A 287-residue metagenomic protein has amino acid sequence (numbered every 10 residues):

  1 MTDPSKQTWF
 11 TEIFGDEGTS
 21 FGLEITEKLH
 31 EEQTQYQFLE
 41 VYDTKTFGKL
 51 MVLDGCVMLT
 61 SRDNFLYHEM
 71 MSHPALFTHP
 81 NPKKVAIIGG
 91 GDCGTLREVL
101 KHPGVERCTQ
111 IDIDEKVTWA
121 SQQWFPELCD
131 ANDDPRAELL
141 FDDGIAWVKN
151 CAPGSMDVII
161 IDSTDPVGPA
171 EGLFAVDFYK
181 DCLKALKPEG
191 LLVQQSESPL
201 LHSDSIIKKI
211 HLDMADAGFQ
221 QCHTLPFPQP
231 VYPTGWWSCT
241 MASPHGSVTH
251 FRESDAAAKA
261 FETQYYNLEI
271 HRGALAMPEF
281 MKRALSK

Functional and structural regions predicted by a protein language model:
T2-E40, T234-K287: SAM/dcSAM-binding transferase cores
T2-F10, T34, L59-Q194, L201-I207 (+2 more regions): The AdoMet/dcAdoMet-binding core of the Class I SAM-like
L39-K49: N-terminal glycine-rich anion-binding loops that anchor highly charged ligand groups
V52-L53: A general beta-strand register signal
Y179-K180, S205-P226, S238-T240: Conserved Class I S-adenosyl-L-methionine
F227-V231: Short proline/glycine-enriched turn/loop segments at secondary-structure junctions
